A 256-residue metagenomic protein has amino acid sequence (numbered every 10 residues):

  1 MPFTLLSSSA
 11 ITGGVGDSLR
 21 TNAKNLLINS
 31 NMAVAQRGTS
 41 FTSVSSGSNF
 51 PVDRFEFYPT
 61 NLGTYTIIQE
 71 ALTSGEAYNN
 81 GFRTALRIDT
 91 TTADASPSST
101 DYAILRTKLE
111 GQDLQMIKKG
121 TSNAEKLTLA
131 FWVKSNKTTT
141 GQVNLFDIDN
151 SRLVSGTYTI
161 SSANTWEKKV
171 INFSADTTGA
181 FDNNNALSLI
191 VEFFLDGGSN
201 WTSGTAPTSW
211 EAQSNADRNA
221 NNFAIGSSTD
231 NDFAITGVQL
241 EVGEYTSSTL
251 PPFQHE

Functional and structural regions predicted by a protein language model:
P2-E256: Extracellular and organelle-lumenal recognition/adhesion modules and their flexible linkers in secreted
